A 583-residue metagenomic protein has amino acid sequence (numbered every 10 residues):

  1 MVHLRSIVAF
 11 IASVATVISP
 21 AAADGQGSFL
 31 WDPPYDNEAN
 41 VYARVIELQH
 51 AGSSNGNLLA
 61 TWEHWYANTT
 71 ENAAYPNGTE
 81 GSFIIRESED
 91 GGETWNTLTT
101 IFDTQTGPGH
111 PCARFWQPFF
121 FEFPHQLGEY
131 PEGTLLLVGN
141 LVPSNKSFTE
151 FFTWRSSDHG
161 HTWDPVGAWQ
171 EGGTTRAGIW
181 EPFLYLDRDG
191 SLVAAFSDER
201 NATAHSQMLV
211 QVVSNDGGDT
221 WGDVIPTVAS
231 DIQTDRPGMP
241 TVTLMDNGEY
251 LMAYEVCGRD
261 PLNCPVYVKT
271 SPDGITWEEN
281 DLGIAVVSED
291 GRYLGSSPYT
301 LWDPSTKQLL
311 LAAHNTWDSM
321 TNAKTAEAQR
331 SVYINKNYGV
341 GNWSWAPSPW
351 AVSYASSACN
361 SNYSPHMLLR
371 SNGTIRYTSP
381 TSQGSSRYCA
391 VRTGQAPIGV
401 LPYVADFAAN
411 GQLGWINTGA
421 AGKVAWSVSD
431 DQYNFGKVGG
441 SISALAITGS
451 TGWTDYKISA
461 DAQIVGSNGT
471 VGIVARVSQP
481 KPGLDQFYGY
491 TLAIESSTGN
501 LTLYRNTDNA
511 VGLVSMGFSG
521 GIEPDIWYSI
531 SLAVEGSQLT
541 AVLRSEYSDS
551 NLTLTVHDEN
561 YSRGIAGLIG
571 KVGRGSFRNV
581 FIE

Functional and structural regions predicted by a protein language model:
M1-D24: Fungal secretory targeting signals
A23-L401: Asp-box/BNR beta-propeller blade signature and adjacent active/binding-site loops in extracellular glycan-interacting
D24, Q395-A421: Extracellular carbohydrate-recognition regions
F407, A460, E523-T555: Carbohydrate-binding surfaces in secreted/extracellular proteins
N410-S443: Extracellular glycan-recognition surfaces and repeat-rich motifs
K437-T502: Secretory/extracellular carbohydrate-interaction modules and structurally similar beta-sandwich "look-alikes"
T507-S529: Short, aromatic/His-centered strand-loop micro-motif at the edge of beta-sheets
L552-N579: Flexible glycan-contacting loops in extracellular carbohydrate-active proteins
